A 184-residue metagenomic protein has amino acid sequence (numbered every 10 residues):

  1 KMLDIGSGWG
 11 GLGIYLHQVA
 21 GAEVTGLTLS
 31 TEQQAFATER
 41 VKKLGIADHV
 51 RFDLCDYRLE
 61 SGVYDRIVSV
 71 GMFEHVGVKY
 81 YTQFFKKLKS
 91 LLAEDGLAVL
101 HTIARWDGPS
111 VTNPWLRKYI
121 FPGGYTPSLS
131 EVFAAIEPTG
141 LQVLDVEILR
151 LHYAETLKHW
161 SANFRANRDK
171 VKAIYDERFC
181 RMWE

Functional and structural regions predicted by a protein language model:
K1-G6: Conserved class I S-adenosyl-L-methionine
G11-A20: Conserved SAM-binding loop of SAM-dependent methyltransferases across substrates and taxa, primarily the Class I
E23-T28: Conserved SAM-binding motif I beta-strand of class I
A37-T38: Conserved SAM-binding loop
R58-I67: A short acidic, Gly/Pro-enriched loop at the edge of an enzyme's catalytic core that lines a small-molecule cofactor
T82-E94: A short glycine-rich, Lys/Arg-flanked "PGG" loop and its adjoining helix->strand segment in the class I
D95-I103: Conserved beta-strand signature within the Rossmann-like core of class I S-adenosyl-L-methionine
A104-E184: Substrate-binding/catalytic lobe of Class I Rossmann-like enzymes that use SAM or dcSAM, i.e., the mid-to-C-terminal
